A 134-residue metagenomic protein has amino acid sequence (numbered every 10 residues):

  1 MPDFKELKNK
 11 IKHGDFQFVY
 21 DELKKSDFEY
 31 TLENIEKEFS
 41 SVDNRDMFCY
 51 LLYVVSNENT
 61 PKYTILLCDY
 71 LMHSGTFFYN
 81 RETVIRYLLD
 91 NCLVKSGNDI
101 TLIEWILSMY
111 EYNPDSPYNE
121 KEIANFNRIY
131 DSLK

Functional and structural regions predicted by a protein language model:
M1, L107, E111-P114, K134: Intrinsically disordered, low-complexity segments enriched in charged and polar residues
M1-M47: Terminal domain-start segments
E6, Q17-L23, R45-S56, R81-V94 (+1 more regions): Alpha-helical repeat scaffolds
Y20-E36, N57-S74, G97-Y112: Amphipathic alpha-helical repeat scaffolds of TPR domains
E33-S41, M72-V84, E111-I123: Short coil/turn connectors between adjacent alpha-helices in alpha-solenoid helical repeat scaffolds
